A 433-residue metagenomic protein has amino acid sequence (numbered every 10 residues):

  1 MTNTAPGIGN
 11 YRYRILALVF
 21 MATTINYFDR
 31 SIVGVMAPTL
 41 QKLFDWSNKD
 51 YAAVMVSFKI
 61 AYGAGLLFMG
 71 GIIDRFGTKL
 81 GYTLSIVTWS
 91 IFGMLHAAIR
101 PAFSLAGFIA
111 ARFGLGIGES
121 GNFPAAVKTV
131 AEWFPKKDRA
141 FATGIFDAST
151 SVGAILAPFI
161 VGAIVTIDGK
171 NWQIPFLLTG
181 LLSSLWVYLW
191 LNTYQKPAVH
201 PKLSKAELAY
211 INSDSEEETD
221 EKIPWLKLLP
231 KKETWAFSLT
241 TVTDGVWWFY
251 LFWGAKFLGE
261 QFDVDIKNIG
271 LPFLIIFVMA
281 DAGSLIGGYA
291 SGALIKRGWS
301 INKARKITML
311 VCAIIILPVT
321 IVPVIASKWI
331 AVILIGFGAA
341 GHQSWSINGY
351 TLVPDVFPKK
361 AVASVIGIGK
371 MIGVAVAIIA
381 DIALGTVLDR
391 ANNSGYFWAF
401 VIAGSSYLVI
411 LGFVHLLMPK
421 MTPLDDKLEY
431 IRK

Functional and structural regions predicted by a protein language model:
S31, K59-L67, A154-I155, F249 (+4 more regions): Residue-level signature of mid-helix packing/kink "hotspots" within the transmembrane helices of 12-pass Major
V33-G34, P230-G287, H342-S346, Y350 (+1 more regions): Extracytoplasmic gate region of multi-pass secondary transporters
A64-L105: Conserved MFS/SLC helix-loop-helix module at the cytosolic interface between two early adjacent transmembrane helices
V87-A102, L310-A326: C-terminal ends and interior cores of transmembrane alpha-helices in multi-pass membrane transporters/permeases
A111-S151: Cytoplasmic helix-loop-helix junction between adjacent transmembrane helices in 12-TM secondary transporters
A140-G162, A280-S284, K370-A380: Glycine-rich segments within core transmembrane alpha-helices of 12-TM secondary carriers
F146-A198: Helix-loop-helix hairpin linking two adjacent transmembrane segments in secondary transporters
S284, P354-R390: A late C-terminal transmembrane helix in Major Facilitator Superfamily
